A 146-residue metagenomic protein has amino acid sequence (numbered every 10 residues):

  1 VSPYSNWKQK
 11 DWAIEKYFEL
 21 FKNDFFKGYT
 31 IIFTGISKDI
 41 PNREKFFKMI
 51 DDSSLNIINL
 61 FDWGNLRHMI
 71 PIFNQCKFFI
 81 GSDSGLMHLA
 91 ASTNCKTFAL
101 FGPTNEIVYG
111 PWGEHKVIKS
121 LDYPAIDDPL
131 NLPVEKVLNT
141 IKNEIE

Functional and structural regions predicted by a protein language model:
V1-K8: Conserved donor-binding/catalytic core segment of Leloir-type glycosyltransferases
P3, G35, S120: Pocket-edge structural micro-motifs
W7, S37-D39, P124: Residues that cap or initiate secondary-structure elements
Q9-A13: Glycine/threonine-rich flexible loop motifs
K16-G102, E106: Donor-binding and catalytic core of enzymes assembling or modifying cell-surface/extracellular glycoconjugates
N59-L60, H88-I145: Nucleotide-sugar donor-binding patch of glycosyltransferase catalytic domains
